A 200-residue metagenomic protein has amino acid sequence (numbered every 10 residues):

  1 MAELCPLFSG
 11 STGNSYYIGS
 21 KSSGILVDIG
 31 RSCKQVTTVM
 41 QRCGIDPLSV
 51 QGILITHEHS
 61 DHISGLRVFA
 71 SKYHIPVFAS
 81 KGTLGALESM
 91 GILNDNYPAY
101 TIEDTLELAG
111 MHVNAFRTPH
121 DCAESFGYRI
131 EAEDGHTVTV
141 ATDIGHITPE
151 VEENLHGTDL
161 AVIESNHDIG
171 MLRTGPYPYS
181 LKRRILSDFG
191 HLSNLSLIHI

Functional and structural regions predicted by a protein language model:
M1-C43, F126-T142: Conserved beta-strand hairpin/beta-sheet module of binuclear metal-dependent hydrolase folds, prominently
C5-S15, E58-L66, L84, A115-F116: Structured catalytic core of nucleotide-sugar glycosyltransferases
V27-G30, Q51-E58, F78-K81, T139-T142 (+1 more regions): Active-site neighborhood of phospho(di)ester-bond hydrolases with catalytic His/Asp-centered motifs
K34-A79: Active-site metal-binding motif and surrounding structural segment of the metallo-beta-lactamase
V50, N94, T158-D159: Short, well-ordered alpha-helix to beta-strand connector turns
S80-G135: Metallo-beta-lactamase
N114-G190: Active-site-proximal loop/helix segment associated with metal-binding centers of metalloenzymes
I198-I200: Conserved small/polar residues in nucleotide/adenosyl-binding loops
